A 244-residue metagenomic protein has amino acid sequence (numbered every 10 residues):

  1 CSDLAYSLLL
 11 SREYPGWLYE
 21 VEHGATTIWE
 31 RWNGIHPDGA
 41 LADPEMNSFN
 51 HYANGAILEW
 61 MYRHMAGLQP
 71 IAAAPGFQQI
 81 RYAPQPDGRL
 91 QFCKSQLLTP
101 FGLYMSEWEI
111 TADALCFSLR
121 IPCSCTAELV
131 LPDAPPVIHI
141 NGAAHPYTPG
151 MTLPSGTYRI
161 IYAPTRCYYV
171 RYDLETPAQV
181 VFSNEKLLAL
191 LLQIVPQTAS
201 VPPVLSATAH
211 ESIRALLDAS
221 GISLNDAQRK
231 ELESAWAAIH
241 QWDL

Functional and structural regions predicted by a protein language model:
D3-Y169: Non-catalytic C-terminal accessory modules of carbohydrate-active enzymes
S11-G16, Q197-T198, I239: A short structural micro-motif
V170-E231, W236, W242-D243: Compact, charge-rich alpha-helical regulatory domains located at protein termini
